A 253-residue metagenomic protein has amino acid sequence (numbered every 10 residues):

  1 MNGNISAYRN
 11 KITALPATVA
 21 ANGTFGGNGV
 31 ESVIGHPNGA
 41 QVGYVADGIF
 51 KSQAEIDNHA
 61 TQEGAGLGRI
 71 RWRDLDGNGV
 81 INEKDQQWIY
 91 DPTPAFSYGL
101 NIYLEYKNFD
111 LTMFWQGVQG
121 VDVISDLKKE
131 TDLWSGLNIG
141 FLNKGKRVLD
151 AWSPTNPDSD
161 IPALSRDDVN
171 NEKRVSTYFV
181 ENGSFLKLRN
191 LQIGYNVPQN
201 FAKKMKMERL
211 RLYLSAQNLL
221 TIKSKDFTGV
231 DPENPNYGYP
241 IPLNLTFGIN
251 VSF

Functional and structural regions predicted by a protein language model:
M1, F96, K107-F109, S184 (+2 more regions): Outer-envelope beta-barrel architecture signal
M1-G3, M113, L212-L214, I249: Membrane-embedded beta-strand positions of outer-membrane beta-barrel proteins
M1-P92, D132, A151: Conserved small-residue
N2, G99-N101, N190-G194, T246-G248: Membrane-embedded beta-strand positions in outer-membrane beta-barrel channels/transporters
I5-K11, Y106-N108, G117-V121, N190 (+3 more regions): Transmembrane beta-strands of outer-membrane beta-barrel pores
N10-V30, G120-D150, I222-G229: Outer-membrane beta-barrel and related beta-rich outer-membrane complex signature in Gram-negative bacteria
G23-K51, K146-S159, K173, L219-F253: C-terminal beta-signal and terminal closure region of outer-membrane beta-barrel proteins
V118-L212: Extracytoplasmic gating/loop element in the C-terminal half of outer-membrane beta-barrel translocons and assembly
